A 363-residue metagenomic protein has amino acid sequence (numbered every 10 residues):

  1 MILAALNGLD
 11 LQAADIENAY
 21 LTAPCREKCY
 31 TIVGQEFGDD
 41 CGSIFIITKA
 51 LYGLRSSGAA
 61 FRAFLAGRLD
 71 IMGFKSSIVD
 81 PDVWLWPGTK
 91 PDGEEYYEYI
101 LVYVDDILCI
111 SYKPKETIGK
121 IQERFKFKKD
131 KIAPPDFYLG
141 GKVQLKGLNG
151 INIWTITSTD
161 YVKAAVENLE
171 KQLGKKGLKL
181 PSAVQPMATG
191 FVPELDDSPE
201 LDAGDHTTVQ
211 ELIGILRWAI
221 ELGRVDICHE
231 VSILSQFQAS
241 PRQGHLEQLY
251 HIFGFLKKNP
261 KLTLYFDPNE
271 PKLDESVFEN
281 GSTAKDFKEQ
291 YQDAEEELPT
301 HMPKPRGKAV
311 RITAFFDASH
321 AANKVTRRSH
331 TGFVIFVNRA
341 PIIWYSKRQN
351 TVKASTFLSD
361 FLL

Functional and structural regions predicted by a protein language model:
M1-L363: Long, low-complexity, charge-biased intrinsically disordered regions
